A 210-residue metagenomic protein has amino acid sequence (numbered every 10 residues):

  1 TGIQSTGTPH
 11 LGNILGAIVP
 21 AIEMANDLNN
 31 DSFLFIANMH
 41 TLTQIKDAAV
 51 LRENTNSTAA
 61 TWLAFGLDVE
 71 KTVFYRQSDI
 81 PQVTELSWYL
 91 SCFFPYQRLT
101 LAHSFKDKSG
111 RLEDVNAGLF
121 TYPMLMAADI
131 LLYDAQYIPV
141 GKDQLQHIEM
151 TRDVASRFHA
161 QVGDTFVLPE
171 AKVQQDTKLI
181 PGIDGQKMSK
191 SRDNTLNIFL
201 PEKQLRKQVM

Functional and structural regions predicted by a protein language model:
T1, N38-H40, Q97-T100, Q144-Q146 (+2 more regions): Generic detector of short, locally flexible boundary/turn motifs and exposed helical patches
T1-I3, R76, D134, L200: Pocket-edge structural micro-motifs
I3-A128: N-terminal Rossmann-like or analogous alpha/beta NTP/dinucleotide-binding catalytic cores that position adenine
K106-M210: Active-site cores that bind ATP or allylic diphosphates and position pyrophosphate for catalysis
